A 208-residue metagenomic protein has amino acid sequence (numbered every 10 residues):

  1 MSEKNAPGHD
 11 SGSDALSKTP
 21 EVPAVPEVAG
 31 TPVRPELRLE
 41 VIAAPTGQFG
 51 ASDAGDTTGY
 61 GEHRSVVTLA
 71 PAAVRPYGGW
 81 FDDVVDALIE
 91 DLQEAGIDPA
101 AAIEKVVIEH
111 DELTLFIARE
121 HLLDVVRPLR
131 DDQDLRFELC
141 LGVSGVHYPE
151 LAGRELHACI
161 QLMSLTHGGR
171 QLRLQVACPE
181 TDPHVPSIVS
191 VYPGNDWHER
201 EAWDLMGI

Functional and structural regions predicted by a protein language model:
M1-I208: Terminal low-complexity/charged segments
